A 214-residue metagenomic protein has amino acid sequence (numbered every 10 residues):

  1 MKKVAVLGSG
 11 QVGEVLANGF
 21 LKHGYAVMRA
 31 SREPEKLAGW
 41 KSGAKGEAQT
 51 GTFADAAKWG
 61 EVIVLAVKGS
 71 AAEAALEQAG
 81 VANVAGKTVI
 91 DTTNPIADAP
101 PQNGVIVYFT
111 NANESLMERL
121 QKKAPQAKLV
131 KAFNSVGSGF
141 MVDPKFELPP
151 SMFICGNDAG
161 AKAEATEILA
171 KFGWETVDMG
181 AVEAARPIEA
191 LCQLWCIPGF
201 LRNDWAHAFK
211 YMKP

Functional and structural regions predicted by a protein language model:
M1-Q49: NAD(P)+-binding Rossmann beta1-loop-alpha1 motif at the extreme N-terminus of oxidoreductases
K2, K87, P150: Nucleotide donor/acceptor-binding cores
K41, K45-I90, N94-Q102: Rossmann-like NAD(P)-binding element
T50, I90, K128-N134, V177-M179: General beta-strand structural signal in soluble alpha/beta enzymes
N103-N113, P144-G160: Short beta-strand and adjoining strand-loop segment in the mid-core of the Rossmann-like NAD(P)-dependent dehydrogenase
N111-S135, D143, E164: Short, glycine-/small-residue-rich phosphate/pyrophosphate-handling segment
P150-P214: Active-site-lining helix/loop region of Rossmann-like oxidoreductase modules
